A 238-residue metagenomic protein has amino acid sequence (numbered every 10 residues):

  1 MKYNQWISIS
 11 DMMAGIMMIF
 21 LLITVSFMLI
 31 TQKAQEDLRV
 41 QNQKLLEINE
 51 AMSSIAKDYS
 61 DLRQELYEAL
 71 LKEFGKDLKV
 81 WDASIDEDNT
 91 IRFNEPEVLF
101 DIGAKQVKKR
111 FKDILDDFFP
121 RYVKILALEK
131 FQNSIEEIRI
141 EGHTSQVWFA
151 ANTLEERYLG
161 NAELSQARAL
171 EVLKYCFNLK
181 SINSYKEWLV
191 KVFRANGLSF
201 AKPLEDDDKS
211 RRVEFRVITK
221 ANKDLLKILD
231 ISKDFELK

Functional and structural regions predicted by a protein language model:
M1-Q64: Short terminal targeting/anchoring segments
L66-L78: Functionally critical alpha/beta secondary-structure elements and their flanking flexible loops that scaffold catalytic
L71, A104-R139, L173-N178, K223 (+1 more regions): Periplasmic peptidoglycan-binding/anchoring modules of Gram-negative envelope and division proteins
D77, K130-I135, S184-V192: Short helix-terminating capping/connector loops at secondary-structure junctions
D77-F93, E136-I138, T144-Q146: Short edge beta-strands and adjacent turn/loop segments
D82, A127-Q132, Y185-K186, E205-D206: Surface-exposed acidic, glycine-flexible loop patches that form ligand/cofactor-binding and adhesion interfaces
I91-A104, T153-E156: Acidic/histidine-rich, surface-exposed loop or edge segments in extracytoplasmic proteins
K105-K109, I114, H143-N222, L226-L229: Periplasmic OmpA-like peptidoglycan-binding domain that tethers envelope proteins to the cell wall
